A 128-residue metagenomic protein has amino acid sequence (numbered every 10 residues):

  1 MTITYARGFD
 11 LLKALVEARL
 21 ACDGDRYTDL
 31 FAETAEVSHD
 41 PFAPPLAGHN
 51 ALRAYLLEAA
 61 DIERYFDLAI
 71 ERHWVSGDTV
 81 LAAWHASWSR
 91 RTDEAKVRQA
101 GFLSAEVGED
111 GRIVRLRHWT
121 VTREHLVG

Functional and structural regions predicted by a protein language model:
M1-E33: Short, low-complexity N-terminal intrinsically disordered segments enriched in polar/charged residues
T2, A18, F42-A43, E71: Short N-terminal micro-motifs specific to bacterial/archaeal maturation and metal-cluster initiation sites
T2-I3, D10, R53-G128: A beta-strand edge to alpha-helix "cap/lid" segment located at domain peripheries
L15, Y27-T28, A35, G48 (+4 more regions): Hydrophobic pocket/interface hotspot
L15-A18, V37-S38, W88: Alpha-helix C-capping/helix-to-loop hinge sites
R19, P44-A51, Y65: Generic, well-ordered alpha-helical segments
T34-E36, K96: Short hydrophobic/aromatic segments of transmembrane alpha-helices and their interfaces
E36-L46, A60-D61: A short gly/proline-enriched turn/hairpin at secondary-structure junctions
